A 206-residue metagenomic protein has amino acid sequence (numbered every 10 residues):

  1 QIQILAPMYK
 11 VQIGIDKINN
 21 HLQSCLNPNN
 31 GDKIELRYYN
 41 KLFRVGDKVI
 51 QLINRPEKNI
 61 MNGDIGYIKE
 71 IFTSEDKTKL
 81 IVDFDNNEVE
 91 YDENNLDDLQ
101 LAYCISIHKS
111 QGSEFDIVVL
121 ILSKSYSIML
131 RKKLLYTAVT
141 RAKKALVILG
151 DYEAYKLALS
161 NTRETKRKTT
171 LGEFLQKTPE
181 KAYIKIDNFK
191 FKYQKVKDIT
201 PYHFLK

Functional and structural regions predicted by a protein language model:
Q1-N62: Conserved helicase/translocase motor-coupling segment
D64-K206: C-terminal accessory regions
